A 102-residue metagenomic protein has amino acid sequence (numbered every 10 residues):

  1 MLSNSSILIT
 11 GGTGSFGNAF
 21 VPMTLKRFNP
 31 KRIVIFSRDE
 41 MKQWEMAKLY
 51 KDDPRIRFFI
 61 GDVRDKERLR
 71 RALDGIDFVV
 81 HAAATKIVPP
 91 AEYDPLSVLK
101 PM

Functional and structural regions predicted by a protein language model:
M1-S5, I87: A short, basic/flexible loop-to-alpha-helix module at the beginning of a structural domain
S5-R27: N-terminal Rossmann NAD(P)H-binding glycine-rich loop of SDR-like oxidoreductase domains
T10, F36, V79-A83: SDR active-site strand-loop-helix element
G17, Q43, V88-P89: Glycine/Thr-rich phosphate-binding loops of Rossmann-like dinucleotide-binding domains
F28-K42: Conserved glycine-rich Rossmann-like NAD(P)H-binding loop of the short-chain dehydrogenase/reductase
K42-L49: Short alpha-helix adjacent to the SAM-binding motif of class I
Y50-K100: NAD(P)H-binding glycine-rich loop region in Rossmannoid oxidoreductase-like domains and their noncatalytic homologs
